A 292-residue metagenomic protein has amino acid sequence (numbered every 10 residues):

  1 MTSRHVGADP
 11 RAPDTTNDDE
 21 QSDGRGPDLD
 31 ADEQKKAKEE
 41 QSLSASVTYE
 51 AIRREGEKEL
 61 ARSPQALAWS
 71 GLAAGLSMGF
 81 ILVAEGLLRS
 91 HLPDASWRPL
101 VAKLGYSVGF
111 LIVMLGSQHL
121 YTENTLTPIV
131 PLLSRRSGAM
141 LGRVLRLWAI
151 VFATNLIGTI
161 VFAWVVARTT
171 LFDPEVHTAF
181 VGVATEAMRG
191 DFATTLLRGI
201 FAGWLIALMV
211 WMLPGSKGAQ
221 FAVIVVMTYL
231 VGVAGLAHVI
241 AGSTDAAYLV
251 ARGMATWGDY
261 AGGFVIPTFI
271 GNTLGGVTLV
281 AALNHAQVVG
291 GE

Functional and structural regions predicted by a protein language model:
T2-E292: Alpha-helical transmembrane segments and their helix-helix packing motifs
